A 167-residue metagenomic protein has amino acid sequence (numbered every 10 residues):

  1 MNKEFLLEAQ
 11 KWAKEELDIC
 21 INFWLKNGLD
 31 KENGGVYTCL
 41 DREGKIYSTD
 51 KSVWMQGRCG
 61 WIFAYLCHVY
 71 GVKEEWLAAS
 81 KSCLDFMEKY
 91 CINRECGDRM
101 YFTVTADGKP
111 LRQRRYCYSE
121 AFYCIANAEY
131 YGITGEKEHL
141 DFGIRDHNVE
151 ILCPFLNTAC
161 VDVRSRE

Functional and structural regions predicted by a protein language model:
M1-E167: Glycan-recognition and catalytic cores of secretory/periplasmic carbohydrate-active enzymes
